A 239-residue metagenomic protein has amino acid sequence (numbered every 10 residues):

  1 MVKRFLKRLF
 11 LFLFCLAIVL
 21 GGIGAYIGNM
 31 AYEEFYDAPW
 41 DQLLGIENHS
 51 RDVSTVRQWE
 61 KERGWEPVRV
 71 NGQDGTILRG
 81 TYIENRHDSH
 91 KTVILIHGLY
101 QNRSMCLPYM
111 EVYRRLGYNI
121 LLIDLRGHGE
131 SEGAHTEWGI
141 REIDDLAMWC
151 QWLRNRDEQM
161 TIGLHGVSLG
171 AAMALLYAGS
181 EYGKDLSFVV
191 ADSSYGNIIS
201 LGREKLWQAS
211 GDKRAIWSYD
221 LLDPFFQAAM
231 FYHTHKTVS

Functional and structural regions predicted by a protein language model:
F5, F14-N71: An N-terminal hydrophobic leader/cap segment in hydrolases
Q73-E84: A short loop-to-beta-strand scaffold at the N-terminal edge of the catalytic core in hydrolase folds
H90-G98: Short beta-strand element of the alpha/beta-hydrolase
L99-V112: The serine-hydrolase catalytic nucleophile loop
M110-E132: Conserved alpha/beta-hydrolase
T136-D157: Alpha/beta-hydrolase active-site loop
D157-S168: Alpha/beta-hydrolase fold nucleophile elbow
L176-V238: Hydrolase active-site cap/lid region
